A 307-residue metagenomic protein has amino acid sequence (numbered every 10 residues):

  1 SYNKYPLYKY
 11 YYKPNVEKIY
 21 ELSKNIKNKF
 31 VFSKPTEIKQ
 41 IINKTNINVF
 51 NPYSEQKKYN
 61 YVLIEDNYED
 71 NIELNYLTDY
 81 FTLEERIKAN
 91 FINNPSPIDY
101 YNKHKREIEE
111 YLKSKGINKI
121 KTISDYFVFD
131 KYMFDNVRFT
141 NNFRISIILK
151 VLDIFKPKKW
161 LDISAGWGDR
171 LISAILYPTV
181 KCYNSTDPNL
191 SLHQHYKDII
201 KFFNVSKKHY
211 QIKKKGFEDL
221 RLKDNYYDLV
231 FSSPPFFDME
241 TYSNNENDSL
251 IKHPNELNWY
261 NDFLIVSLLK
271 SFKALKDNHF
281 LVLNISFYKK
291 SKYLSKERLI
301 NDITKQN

Functional and structural regions predicted by a protein language model:
S1-N141, S286, K292-L294, L299 (+1 more regions): N-terminal accessory regions of S-adenosyl-L-methionine
N136-T140, D162, P188, W259 (+1 more regions): Conserved aromatic-histidine-acidic binding/catalytic patches
R144: N-terminal pre-P-loop "Q-motif" helix
I148-L220, L229, S271, Y293: Conserved S-adenosyl-L-methionine
F217, D228-K270, K289-S291: Mobile active-site "lid"/loop adjacent to the S-adenosyl-L-methionine
L257-N307: Conserved Class I SAM-dependent methyltransferase catalytic core
